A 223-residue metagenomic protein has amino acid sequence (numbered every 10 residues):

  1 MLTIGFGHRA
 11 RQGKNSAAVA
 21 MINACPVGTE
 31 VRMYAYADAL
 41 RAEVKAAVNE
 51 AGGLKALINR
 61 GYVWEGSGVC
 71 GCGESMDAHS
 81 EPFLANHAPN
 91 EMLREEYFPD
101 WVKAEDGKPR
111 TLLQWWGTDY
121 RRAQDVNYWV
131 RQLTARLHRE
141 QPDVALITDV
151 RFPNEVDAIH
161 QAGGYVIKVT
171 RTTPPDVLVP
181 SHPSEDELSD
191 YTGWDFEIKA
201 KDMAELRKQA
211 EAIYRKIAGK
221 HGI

Functional and structural regions predicted by a protein language model:
I4-F6, I147: Hydrophobic anchor at the beta1->P-loop junction of P-loop NTPases
G7-A10, N127, Q132-L133, P153-Q161 (+1 more regions): Small-molecule kinase domains that catalyze NTP-dependent phosphoryl transfer to phosphate-bearing small molecules
N15: Walker A/P-loop
N23-R32: Post-Walker A helix-loop "phosphate-sensing" segment adjacent to the P-loop in P-loop NTPases
V27-G28, L137-A145, G164: Glycine-rich phosphate-binding loop signature in dinucleotide/nucleotide-binding domains
M33-A35, I147: Conserved RecA-like ASCE P-loop NTPase motor core of nucleic-acid helicases/translocases
Y36-P142: ATP-dependent small-molecule kinase phosphotransfer cores that center on conserved nucleotide phosphate-binding segments
